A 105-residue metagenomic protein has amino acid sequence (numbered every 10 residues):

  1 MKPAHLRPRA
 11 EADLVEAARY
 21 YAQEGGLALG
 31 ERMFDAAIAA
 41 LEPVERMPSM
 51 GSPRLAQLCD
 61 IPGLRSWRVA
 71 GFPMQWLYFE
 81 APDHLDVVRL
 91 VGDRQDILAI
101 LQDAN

Functional and structural regions predicted by a protein language model:
M1-A36: Arg/Lys-rich, positively charged N-terminal/basic patches that mediate binding to nucleic acids
M1-H5, A56-C59, Q95-N105: Short, charged, intrinsically disordered terminal tails
L6, A18, M47-A56: Alpha-helical transmembrane segments and membrane-interface helix-loop junctions in multi-pass membrane proteins
R19, A39-E42, R89: Generic alpha-helical structural context detector
A22-G25, E45, S49: Secondary-structure transition/hinge residues
A28, R32-E45, L64-R68: PIN-domain endoribonuclease scaffold, especially VapC-family toxins
I38, M50-D83: Basic/aromatic recognition patch in beta-strand/loop cores that engages polyanionic ligands
V69-N105: Enriched for short, Lys/Arg-rich terminal
